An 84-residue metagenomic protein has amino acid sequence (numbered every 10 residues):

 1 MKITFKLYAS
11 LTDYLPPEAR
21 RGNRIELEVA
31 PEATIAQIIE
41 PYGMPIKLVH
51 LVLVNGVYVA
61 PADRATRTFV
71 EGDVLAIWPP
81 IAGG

Functional and structural regions predicted by a protein language model:
M1-G83: Ubiquitin-like/PB1-type beta-grasp interaction modules and other compact soluble beta-rich domains
